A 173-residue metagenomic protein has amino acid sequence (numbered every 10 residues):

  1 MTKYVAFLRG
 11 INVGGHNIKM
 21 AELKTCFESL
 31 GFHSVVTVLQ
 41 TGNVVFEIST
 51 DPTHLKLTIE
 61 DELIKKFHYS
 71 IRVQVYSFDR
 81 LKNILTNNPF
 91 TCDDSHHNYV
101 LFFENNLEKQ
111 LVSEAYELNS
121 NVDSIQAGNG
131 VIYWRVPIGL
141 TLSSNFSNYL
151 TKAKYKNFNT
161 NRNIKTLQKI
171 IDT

Functional and structural regions predicted by a protein language model:
T2-T41, V45-T173: Surface-exposed, charge/polar-rich loops and edge strands
